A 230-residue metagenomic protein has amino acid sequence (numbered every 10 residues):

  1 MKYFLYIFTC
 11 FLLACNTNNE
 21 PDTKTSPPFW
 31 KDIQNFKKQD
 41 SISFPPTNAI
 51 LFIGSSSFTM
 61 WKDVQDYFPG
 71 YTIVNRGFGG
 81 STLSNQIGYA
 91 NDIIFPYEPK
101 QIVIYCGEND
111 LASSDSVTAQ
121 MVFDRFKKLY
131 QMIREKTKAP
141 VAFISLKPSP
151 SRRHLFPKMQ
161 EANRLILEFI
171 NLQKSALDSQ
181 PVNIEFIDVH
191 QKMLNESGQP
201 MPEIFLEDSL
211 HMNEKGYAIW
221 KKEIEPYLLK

Functional and structural regions predicted by a protein language model:
M1-I7: Sec-dependent signal peptide recognition, specifically the positively charged N-region followed immediately by
L12-A14: C-terminal motif of bacterial Sec signal peptides marking the signal peptidase cleavage site
N16-N18: Bacterial signal peptide processing site
P21-D124, P150, L155-Q160: Conserved SGNH/GDSL esterase-like catalytic core that processes O-acyl groups on lipids and polysaccharides
P69, G88-K230: Alpha-helical cap/lid subdomain in secreted, periplasmic, or secretory-pathway luminal O-acyl-processing enzymes
